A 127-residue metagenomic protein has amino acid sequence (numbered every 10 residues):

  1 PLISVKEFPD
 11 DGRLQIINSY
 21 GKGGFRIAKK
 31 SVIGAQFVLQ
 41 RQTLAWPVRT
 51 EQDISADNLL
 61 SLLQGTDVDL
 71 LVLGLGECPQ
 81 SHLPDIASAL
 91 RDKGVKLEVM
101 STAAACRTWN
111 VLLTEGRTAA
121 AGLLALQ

Functional and structural regions predicted by a protein language model:
P1-V48: N-terminal, charge-rich interaction modules
V32-G34, D67-V68, G94-V95, E115-A119: Short coil/turn connectors at secondary-structure junctions
L39, L73-G74, A121-L126: Short beta-strand segments
L39-G65: Compact, glycine-rich, soluble single-domain proteins
L44, C78-P79, Q127: Glycine-rich nucleotide phosphate-binding loop and flanking beta-alpha elements of Rossmann-like dinucleotide-binding
L62-V99: Mid-chain, well-packed structural core segment of small domains
T102-R107: Short acidic loop-to-helix transition motifs that present clustered carboxylates
V111-Q127: Short, glycine-/small-residue-rich phosphate/pyrophosphate-handling segment
